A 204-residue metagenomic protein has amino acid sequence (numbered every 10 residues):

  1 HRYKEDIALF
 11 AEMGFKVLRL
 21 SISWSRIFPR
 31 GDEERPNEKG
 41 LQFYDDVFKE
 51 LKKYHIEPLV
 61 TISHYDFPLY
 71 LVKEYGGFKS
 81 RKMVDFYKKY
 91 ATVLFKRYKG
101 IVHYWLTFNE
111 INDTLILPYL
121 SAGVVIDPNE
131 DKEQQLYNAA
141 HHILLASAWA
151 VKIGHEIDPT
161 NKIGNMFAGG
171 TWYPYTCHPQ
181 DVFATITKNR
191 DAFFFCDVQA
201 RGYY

Functional and structural regions predicted by a protein language model:
H1-R2, I7, A11-K16, F28-Y204: Non-catalytic scaffold segments within catalytic domains of secreted glycoside hydrolases
W24-R26: Short, histidine-centered active-site or binding-site loop motifs used for metal coordination, general acid-base
